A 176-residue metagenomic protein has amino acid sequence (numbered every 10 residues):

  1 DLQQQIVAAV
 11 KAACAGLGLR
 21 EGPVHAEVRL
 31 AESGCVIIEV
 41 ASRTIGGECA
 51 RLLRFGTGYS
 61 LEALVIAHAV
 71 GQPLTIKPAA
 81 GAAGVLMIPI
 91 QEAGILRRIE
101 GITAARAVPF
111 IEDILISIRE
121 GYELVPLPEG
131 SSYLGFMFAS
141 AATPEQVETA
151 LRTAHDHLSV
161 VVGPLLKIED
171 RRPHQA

Functional and structural regions predicted by a protein language model:
D1: Glycine-rich tight-turn/loop motif centered on a GG-T
Q4-A26, E32, A41-E100: Active-site "cap" helix and flanking loop/linker of ATP-utilizing ligase/carboxylase catalytic domains
G34-V36: Conserved protein kinase catalytic/activation segment
V40-R43, S117-R119: Generic beta-structure capping elements
I66-A176: Peripheral (often C-terminal) accessory segments that flank ATP-dependent C-N-forming ligase machineries
